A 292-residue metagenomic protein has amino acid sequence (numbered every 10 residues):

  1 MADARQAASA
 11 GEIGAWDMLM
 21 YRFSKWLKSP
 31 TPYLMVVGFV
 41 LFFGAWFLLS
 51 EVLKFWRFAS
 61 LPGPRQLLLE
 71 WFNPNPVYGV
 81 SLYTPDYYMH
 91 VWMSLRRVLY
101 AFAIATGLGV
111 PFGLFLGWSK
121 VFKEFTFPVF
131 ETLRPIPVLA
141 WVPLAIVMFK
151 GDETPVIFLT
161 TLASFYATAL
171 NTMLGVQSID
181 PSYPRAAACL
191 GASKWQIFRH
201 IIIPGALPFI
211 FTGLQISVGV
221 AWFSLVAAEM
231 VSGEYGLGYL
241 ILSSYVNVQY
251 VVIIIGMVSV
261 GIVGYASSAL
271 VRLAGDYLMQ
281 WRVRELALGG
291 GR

Functional and structural regions predicted by a protein language model:
A15-V52: N-terminal signal-anchor/first transmembrane alpha helix
R22-K25, V52-A103: Periplasmic/extracellular loop-to-transmembrane helix junction in inner-membrane transport proteins
L48-F55, L114, V121-P128, N171 (+5 more regions): Membrane-spanning helices that line or support transport/gating and their immediate boundary helices in channels
Y100-F130: Transmembrane-helix boundary motif in ABC transporter permease subunits
E131-A167, L174-G175: Generic hydrophobic transmembrane alpha-helix motif, especially the helices
F158-L162, K194-A228, I255, S259 (+2 more regions): Transmembrane alpha-helices
A167-G213, L237: Short cytoplasmic-facing helical segments at TM-TM junctions of multi-pass membrane proteins
Q177, I254-R292: C-terminal transmembrane helix and the adjacent membrane-cytosol boundary/short C-terminal tail of inner/organellar
